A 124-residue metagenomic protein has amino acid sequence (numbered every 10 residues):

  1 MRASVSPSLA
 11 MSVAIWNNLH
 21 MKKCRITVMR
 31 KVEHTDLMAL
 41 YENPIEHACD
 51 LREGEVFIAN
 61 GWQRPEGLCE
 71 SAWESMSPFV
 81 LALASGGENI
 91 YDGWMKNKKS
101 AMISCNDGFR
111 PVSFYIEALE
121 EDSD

Functional and structural regions predicted by a protein language model:
A14-N17: Short, positively charged and aromatic/hydrophobic N-terminal segments
K23-R30: A short beta-strand micro-motif
E33-A39: Short N-terminal binding/cap micro-motifs at the start of the first secondary-structure element
A39-R64: Short, flexible N-terminal segments of the mature chain
R64-E74: Short, Lys/Arg- and Gly-enriched loop/turn segments at beta-strand edges
V80-D124: Short, compact, well-ordered microdomains
